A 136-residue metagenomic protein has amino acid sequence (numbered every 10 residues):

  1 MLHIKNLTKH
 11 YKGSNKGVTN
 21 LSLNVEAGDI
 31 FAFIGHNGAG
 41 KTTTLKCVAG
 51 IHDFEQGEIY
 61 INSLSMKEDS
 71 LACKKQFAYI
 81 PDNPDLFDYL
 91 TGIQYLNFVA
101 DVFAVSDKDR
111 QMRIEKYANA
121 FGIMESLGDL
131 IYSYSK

Functional and structural regions predicted by a protein language model:
M1-I4, T8-N20, N24-A27, A32 (+1 more regions): A short, flexible loop at the N-terminus of ABC-type nucleotide-binding domains that lies
G13, H52-Y60: Conserved post-Walker A/P-loop segment of ABC ATPase nucleotide-binding domains
H36-G40: Walker A (P-loop) phosphate-binding loop of ABC-type ATPase nucleotide-binding domains
A49: Helix-to-loop junction immediately C-terminal to a conserved catalytic motif
G57-E68, A72-C73, F77: Conserved ABC transporter NBD signature motif
N97, D101, K108-S126: Conserved ABC ATPase "signature" region
D129-K136: Conserved ABC ATPase signature
